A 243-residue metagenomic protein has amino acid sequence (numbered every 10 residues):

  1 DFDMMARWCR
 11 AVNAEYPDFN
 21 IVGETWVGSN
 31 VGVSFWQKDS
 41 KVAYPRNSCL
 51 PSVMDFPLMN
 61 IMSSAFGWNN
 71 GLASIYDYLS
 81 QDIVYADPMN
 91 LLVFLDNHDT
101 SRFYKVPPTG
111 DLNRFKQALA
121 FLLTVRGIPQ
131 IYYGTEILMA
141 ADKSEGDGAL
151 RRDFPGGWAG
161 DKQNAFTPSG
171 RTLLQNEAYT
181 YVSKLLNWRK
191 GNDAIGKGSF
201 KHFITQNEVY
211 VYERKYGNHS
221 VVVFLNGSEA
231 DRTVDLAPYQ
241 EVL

Functional and structural regions predicted by a protein language model:
D1-A86, L91, D111-L112, F121 (+5 more regions): Active-site-proximal helices and loops of the catalytic beta/alpha 8
V22, F94, Q130-Y133: A structural signal for short, well-ordered beta-strand segments and their strand-loop junctions that often border
A86-G110: Active-site clefts of carbohydrate-active enzymes
L91, Y133-T135, K197-K201: Short coil/turn segments at secondary-structure boundaries
L112-K116, I204-T205: Short, motif-level signal for alpha-helix interfacial/capping segments enriched in acidic residues and aromatics/proline
L119-A140: Substrate-binding cleft of secreted/luminal carbohydrate-active enzymes
I195-N218: Surface beta-strand/loop "capping" patches
F224-S228: Asparagine-centered strand-capping/turn motif at beta-strand->loop junctions
